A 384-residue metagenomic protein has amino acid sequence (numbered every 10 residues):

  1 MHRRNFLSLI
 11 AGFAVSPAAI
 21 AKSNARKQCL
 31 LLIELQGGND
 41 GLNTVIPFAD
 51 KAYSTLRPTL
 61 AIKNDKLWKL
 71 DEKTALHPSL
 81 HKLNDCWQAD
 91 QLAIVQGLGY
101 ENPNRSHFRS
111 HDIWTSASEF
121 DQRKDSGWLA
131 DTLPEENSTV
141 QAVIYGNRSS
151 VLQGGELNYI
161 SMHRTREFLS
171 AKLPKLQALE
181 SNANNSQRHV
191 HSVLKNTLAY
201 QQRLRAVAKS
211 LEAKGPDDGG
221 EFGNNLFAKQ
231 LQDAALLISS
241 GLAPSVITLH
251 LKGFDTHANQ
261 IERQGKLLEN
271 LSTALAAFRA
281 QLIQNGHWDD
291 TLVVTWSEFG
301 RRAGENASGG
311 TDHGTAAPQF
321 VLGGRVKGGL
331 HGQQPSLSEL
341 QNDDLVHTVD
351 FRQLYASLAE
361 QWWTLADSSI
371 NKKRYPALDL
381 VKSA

Functional and structural regions predicted by a protein language model:
H2-N285, G304, P318-A384: Feature for exported/extracytoplasmic and membrane-associated proteins, marking the mature portion
W288: Conserved H-loop
L292-F299: Acidic/histidine-rich, metal-coordinating catalytic segments
G300-G304, G309-P318: A post-motif C-terminal structural segment
